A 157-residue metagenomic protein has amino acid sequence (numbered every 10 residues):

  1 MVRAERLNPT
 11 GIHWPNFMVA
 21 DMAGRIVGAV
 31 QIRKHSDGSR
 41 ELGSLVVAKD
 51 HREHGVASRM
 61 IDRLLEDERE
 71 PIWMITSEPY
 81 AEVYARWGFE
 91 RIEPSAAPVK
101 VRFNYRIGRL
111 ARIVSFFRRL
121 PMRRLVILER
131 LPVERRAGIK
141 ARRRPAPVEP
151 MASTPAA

Functional and structural regions predicted by a protein language model:
M1-G11: Helix-loop element at the rim of GNAT/NAT acetyltransferase active sites that forms part of the acceptor-substrate
R3, R52, A85: Short polybasic/polar patches that bind polyanions
W14-N16: Short loop/turn microsegments at loop-to-beta-strand junctions
V19, R25-K34, S39-V46: Conserved beta-strand in the GNAT
A29-V30, R59, E70: Intrinsically disordered, low-complexity linear regions
V47, E53-E66: Conserved acetyl-CoA-binding loop-helix of GNAT-fold acetyltransferases
E66-P79: Conserved GNAT acetyl-CoA-binding A-motif
E78-A157: Terminal substrate-recognition subdomain of acyl/acetyltransferases
